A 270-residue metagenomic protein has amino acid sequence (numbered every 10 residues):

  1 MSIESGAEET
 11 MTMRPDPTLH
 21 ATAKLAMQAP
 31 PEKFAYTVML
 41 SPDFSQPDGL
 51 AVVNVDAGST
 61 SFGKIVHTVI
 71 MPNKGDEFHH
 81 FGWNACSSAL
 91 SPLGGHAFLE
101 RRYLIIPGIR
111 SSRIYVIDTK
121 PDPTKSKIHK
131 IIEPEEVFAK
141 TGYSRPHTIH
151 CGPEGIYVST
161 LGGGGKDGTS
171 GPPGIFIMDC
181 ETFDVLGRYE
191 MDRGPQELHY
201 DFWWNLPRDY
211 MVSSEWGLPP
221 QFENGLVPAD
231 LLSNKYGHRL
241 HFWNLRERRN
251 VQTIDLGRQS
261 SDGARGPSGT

Functional and structural regions predicted by a protein language model:
M1-G58: Sequence/structural signature of beta-propeller modules and their immediately flanking N-terminal secretory/stalk
M11-P31, E77-R101, A139-P153, F202-D209 (+2 more regions): Structural signature of eukaryotic scaffold interfaces centered on beta-propeller domains
T12-P15, V66-N73, H129-A139, D184-D192 (+1 more regions): A short beta-strand motif characteristic of beta-propeller blades
K24, A29-P30, T37-F44, S91-R102 (+3 more regions): Short, conserved, GDST-rich strand-edge loop motifs in beta-rich repeat architectures
D48-D56, K120, G171-F183, A229-R248: Beta-propeller blade signature
G63-C151: Blade-loop segments of beta-propeller domains
D118-L206: Asp-box/WD-like beta-propeller blade repeats and closely related beta-sheet repeat scaffolds
D192-T270: Beta-propeller domains
